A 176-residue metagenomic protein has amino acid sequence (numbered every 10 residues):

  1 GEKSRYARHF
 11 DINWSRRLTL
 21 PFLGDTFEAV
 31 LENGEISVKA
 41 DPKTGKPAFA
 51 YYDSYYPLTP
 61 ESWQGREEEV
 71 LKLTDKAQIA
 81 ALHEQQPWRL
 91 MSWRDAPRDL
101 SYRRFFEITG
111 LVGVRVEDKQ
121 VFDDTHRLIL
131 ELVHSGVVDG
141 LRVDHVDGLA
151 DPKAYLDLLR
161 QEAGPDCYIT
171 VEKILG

Functional and structural regions predicted by a protein language model:
G1-G140, L149-G176: Alpha-amylase-like alpha-glycosidases and glucanotransferases acting on alpha-linked glucans and related
